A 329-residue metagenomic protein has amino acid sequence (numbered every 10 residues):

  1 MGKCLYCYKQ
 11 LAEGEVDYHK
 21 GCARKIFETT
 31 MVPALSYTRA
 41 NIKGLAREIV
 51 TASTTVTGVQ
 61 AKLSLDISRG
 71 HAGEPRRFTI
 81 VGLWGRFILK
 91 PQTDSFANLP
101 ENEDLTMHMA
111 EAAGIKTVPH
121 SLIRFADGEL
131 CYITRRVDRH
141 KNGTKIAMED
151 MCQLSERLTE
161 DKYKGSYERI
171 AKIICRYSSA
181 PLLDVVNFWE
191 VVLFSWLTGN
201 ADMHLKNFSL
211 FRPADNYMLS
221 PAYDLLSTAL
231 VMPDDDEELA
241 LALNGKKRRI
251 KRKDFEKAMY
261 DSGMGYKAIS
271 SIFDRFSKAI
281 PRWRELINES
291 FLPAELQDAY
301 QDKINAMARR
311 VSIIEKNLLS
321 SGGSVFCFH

Functional and structural regions predicted by a protein language model:
M1-K43, I49, R176, Y217 (+2 more regions): Regulatory N- and C-terminal appendages and interdomain linkers associated with kinase/kinase-like NTP transferase
I42-K162, F211: Conserved ATP-binding subdomain of kinase catalytic cores across diverse folds
L65, A110, M151, D202 (+3 more regions): A residue-level signal for conserved active-site and pocket-lining positions in enzyme catalytic cores
L65, S227, V231-R249: Active-site activation/catalytic loop segments of kinase-like enzymes and analogous catalytic loops in related
D94-A112, D161, S166-V231: Conserved kinase catalytic-core segment
A126-D127, C131-L197, L241-G245, K257 (+2 more regions): ATP-dependent phospho-/nucleotidyl transfer catalytic cores
K145-I146, C152, L226-D234, G263-G265 (+1 more regions): C-terminal regulatory or interaction extensions
N244-N305: Mobile late-domain/C-terminal helix-loop "cap" segments that border catalytic sites or the cytosolic face
